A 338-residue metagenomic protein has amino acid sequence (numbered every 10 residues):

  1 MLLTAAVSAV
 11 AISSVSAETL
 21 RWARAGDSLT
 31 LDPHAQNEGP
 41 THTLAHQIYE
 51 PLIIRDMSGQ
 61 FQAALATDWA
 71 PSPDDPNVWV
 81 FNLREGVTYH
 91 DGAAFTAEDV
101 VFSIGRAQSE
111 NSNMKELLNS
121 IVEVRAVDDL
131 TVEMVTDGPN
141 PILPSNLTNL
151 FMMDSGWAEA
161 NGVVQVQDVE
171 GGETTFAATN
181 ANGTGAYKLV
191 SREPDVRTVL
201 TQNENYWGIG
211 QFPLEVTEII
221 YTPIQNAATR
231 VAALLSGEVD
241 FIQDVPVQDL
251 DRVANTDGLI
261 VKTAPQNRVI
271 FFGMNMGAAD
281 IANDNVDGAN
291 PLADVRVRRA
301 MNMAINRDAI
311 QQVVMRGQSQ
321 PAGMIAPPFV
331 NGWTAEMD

Functional and structural regions predicted by a protein language model:
L3-A11: Bacterial N-terminal signal peptides
I12-A17: Sec/Tat signal peptide C-region and signal peptidase I cleavage site
T19, P76-V80, T131-E133, E218: Intrinsic-disorder/low-complexity, polar/charged segments enriched in Ser/Thr/Lys/Arg/Asp/Glu/Gln
L20-A23, I242: Short, well-ordered beta-strand segments
A23-D74, G105, N182: N-terminal lobe/hinge region of extracytoplasmic solute-binding protein
D27-H42, L65-T67, L143-S155, T184 (+2 more regions): A structural "hinge/loop" feature
I54-M57, A70, R84-K115, E123-R125 (+4 more regions): Extracytoplasmic/periplasmic ligand-capture domains
N82, E116-V166: Surface-exposed binding/hinge segments that line and control ligand-binding clefts or catalytic entry sites
